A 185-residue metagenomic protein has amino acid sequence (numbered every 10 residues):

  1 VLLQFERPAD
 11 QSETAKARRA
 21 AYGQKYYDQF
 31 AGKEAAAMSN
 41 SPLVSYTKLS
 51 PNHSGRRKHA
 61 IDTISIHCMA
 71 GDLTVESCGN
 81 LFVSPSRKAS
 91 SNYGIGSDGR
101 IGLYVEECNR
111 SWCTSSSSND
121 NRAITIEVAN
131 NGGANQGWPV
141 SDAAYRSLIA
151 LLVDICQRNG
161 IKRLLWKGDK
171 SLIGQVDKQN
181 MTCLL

Functional and structural regions predicted by a protein language model:
V1, R19-Y22, A144-L151: Stable alpha-helical elements in mature extracytoplasmic
V1-Q11, D169-L185: Acidic helix/loop microenvironments that form the catalytic cleft of cell-wall polysaccharide enzymes
L2-M38: Non-catalytic cell-wall polysaccharide-engagement segments
A17-A21, L43, Q179: Low-complexity, intrinsically disordered regions enriched in charged/polar residues
A37-W166, K170-V176: Active-site-adjacent loop/helix surface patches within enzyme catalytic domains that shape the substrate-binding cleft
